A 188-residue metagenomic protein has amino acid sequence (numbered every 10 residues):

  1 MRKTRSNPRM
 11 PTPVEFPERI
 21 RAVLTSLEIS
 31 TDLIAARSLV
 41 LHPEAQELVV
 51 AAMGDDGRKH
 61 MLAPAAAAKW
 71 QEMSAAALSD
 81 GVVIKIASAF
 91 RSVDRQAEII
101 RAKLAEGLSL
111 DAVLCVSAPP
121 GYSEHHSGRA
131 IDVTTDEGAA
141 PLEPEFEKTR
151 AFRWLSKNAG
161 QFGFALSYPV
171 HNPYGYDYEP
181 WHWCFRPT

Functional and structural regions predicted by a protein language model:
M1-A89, V93-T188: Extracytoplasmic cell-surface/polysaccharide-interacting catalytic and binding patches
